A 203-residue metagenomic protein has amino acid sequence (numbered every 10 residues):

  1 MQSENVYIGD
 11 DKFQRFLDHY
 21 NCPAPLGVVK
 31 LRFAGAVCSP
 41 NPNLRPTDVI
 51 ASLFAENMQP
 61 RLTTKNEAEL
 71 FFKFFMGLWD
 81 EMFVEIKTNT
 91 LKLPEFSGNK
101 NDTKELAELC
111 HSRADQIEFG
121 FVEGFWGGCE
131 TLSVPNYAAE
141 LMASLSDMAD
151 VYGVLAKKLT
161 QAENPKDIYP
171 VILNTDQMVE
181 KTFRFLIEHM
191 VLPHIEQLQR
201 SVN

Functional and structural regions predicted by a protein language model:
M1-E118, V122-N203: Domain-length accessory/inserted modules outside core catalytic folds
